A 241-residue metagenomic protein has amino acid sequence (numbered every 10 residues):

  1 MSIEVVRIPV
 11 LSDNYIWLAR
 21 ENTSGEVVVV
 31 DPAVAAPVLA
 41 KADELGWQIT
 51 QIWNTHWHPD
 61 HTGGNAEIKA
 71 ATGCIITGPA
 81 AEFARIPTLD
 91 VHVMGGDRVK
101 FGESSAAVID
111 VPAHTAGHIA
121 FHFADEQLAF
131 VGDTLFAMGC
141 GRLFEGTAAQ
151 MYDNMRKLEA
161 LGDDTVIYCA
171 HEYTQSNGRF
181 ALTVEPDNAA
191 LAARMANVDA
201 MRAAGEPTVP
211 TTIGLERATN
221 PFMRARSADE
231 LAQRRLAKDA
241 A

Functional and structural regions predicted by a protein language model:
M1-L45, A120-G132: Conserved beta-strand hairpin/beta-sheet module of binuclear metal-dependent hydrolase folds, prominently
L11, V27, V34-D110, Q127 (+2 more regions): Active-site HxH/HxHxD metal-binding segment of metal-dependent hydrolases
A19, D31, H56, I68 (+6 more regions): Divalent metal-coordination and catalytic microenvironments
P32-A33, W57, A81-E82, H114-T115 (+4 more regions): Active-site metal-binding loops of divalent metal-dependent hydrolases
G63-G64, A120-F121, C140, G178: Active-site-flanking alpha-helical
A107-V108, H118-A120: Glycine-rich active-site/cofactor-binding loop and its immediate structural neighborhood
G139-D164: Active-site-adjacent loop/tail segments of enzyme domains
R156-V166, Y173-A241: Accessory terminal helices/loops
